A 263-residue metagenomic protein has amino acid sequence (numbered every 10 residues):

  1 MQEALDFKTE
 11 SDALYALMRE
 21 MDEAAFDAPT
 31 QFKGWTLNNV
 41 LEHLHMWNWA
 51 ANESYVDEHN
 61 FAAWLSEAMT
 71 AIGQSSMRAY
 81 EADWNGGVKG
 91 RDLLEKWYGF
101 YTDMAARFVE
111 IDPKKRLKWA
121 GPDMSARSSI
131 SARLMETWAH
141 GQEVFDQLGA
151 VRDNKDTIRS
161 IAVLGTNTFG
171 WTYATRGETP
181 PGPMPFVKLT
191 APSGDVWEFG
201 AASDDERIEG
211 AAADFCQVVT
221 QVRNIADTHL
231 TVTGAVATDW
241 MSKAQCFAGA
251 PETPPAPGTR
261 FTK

Functional and structural regions predicted by a protein language model:
M1-G34, N39-E42: Basic, Lys/Arg-rich alpha-helical nucleic-acid-recognition elements, primarily the DNA-binding modules of transcription
M1-Q2, A50-E110, T157-I158: Short, helix-capping/interhelical loops that line the mouth of catalytic, cofactor-, or ligand-binding pockets
A4-F7, L94-W97, I130-R133: Hydrophobic packing residues in well-ordered alpha-helices of helical domains and bundles
E10-L17, W47, F100-D103, R107-E110 (+2 more regions): Amphipathic, well-ordered alpha-helical segments in soluble domains
R19-T30, Y101-I130: Acidic interhelical loop/turn segments
D27-A71, W119-R176, F215: Short, contiguous alpha-helical
G177-V219: Glycine/small-residue-rich hydrophobic helix-like segments
D204-K263: C-terminal interaction segments
